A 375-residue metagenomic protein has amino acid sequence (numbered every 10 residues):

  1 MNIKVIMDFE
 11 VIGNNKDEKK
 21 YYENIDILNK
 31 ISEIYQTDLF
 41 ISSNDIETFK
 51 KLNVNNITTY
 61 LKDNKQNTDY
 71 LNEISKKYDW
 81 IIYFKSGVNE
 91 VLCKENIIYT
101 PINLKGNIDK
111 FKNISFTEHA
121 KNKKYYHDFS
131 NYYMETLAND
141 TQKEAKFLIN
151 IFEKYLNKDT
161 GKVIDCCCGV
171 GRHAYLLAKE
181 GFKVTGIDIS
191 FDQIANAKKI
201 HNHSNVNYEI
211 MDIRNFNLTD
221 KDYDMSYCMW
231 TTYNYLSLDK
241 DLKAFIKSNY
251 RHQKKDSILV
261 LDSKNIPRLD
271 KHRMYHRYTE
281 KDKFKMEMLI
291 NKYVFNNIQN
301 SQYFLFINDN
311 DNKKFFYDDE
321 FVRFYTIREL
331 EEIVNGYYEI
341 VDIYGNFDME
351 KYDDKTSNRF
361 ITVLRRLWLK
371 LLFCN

Functional and structural regions predicted by a protein language model:
F40, I164, T185: Conserved beta-strand positions in the Rossmann-like core of class I SAM-dependent methyltransferases
K112-K158: Conserved class I S-adenosyl-L-methionine
D159-C167: Conserved class I S-adenosyl-L-methionine
R172-N215: Class I SAM-dependent methyltransferase SAM/SAH-binding core
L218-M225: A short acidic, Gly/Pro-enriched loop at the edge of an enzyme's catalytic core that lines a small-molecule cofactor
K243-K255: A short glycine-rich, Lys/Arg-flanked "PGG" loop and its adjoining helix->strand segment in the class I
V260-E331: SAM-dependent methyltransferase
R328-C374: C-terminal lobe and adjacent flexible extensions of AdoMet/dcAdoMet transferase-like proteins
